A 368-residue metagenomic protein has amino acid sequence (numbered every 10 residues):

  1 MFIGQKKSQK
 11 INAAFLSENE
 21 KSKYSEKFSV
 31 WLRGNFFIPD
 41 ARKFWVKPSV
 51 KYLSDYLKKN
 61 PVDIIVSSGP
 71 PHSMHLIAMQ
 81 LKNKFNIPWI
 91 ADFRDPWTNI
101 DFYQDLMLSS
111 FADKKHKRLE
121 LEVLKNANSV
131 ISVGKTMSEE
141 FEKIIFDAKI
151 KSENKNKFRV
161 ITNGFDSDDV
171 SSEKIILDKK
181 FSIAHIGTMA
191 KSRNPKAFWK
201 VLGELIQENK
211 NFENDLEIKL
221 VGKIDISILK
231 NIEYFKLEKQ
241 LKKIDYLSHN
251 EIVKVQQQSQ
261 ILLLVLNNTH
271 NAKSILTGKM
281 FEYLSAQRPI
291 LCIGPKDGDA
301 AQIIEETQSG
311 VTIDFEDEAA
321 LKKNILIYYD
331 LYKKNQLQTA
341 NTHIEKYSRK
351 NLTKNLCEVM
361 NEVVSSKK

Functional and structural regions predicted by a protein language model:
M1-K47: A conserved catalytic-core segment of Leloir-type glycosyltransferases
S73-L76, Q80-K84, T98, S110-S132: Membrane-proximal helix-turn-helix segments that form the acceptor-binding/catalytic region of lipid-linked
K117-K157, A301: A short, active-site helix/loop in glycosyltransferases that binds the activated sugar's phosphate group
N128, L237-K242, Q256-S274: Acidic donor-binding loop of glycosyltransferase active sites
T136, I161-G164: Carbohydrate-associated surface elements
I176-R193, W199-L202, L352: Conserved donor-binding/catalytic core segment of Leloir-type glycosyltransferases
N209, D215-G222, S227-V253: Nucleotide-activated donor-binding/catalytic signature segment of Leloir-type glycosyltransferases, i.e., the conserved
E316-A320, K333-E362: A charged, aromatic-enriched C-terminal amphipathic alpha-helix characteristic of glycosyltransferases across folds
